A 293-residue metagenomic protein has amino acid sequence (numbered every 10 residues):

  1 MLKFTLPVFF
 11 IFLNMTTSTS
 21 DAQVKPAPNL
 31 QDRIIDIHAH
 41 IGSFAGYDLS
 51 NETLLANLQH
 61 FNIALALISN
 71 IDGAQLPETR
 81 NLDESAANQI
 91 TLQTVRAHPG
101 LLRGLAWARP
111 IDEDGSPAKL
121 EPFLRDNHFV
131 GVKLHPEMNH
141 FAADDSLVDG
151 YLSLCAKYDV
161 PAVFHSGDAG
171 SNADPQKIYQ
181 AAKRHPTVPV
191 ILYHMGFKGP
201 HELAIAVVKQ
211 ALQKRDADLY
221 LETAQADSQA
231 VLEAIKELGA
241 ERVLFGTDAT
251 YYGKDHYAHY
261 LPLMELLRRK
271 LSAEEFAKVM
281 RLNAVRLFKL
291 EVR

Functional and structural regions predicted by a protein language model:
L2-F4, M15, Q23-I37, S50-L65 (+2 more regions): Mid-to-C-terminal alpha-helical segments outside catalytic/metal-binding sites
F10-S18: Hydrophobic h-region of N-terminal signal peptides that target proteins for export in Gram-negative bacteria
V24-P26, N81-V163, A169: Active-site gating/metal-coordination segments in enzymes
I34-F44, V163-G167: Histidine-centered catalytic micro-motifs
H38, L58, T91, F123 (+7 more regions): Conserved, mostly hydrophobic/aromatic
A39-H40, T53-R80, L101-W107, V130-G131 (+1 more regions): Divalent metal-dependent hydrolysis catalytic cores, especially in the metallo-beta-lactamase
G42-S50, A74-E84, R109-S116, N139-D144 (+4 more regions): Acidic-and-aromatic substrate-binding clefts and catalytic sites of carbohydrate-active enzymes
V130-G131, F141-F245: Catalytic pocket-lining loop regions of alpha/beta-barrel enzymes, especially the amidohydrolase/enolase/GH5 lineages
